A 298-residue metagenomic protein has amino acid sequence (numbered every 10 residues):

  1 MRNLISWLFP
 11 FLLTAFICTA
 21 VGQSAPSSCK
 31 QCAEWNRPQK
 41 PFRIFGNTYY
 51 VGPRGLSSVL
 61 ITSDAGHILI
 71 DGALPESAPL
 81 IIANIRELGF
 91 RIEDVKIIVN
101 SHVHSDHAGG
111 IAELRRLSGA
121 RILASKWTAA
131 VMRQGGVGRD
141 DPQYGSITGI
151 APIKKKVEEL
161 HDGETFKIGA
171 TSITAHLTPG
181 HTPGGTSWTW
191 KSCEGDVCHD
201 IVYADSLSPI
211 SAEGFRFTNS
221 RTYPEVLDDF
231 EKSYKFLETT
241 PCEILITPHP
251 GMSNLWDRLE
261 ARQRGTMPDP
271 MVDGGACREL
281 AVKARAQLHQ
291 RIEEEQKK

Functional and structural regions predicted by a protein language model:
M1-S6: Positively charged n-region of N-terminal signal peptides that target proteins for export
W7-T19: Bacterial N-terminal signal peptides
S24-K30, R37-P38, R43-F45, D94 (+4 more regions): Metallo-beta-lactamase
E34-L88, I92, S187-P209: Conserved beta-strand hairpin/beta-sheet module of binuclear metal-dependent hydrolase folds, prominently
N47, I61, D71, H102 (+6 more regions): Divalent metal-coordination and catalytic microenvironments
T48, E76-P79, R86-T165, G265 (+1 more regions): Active-site HxH/HxHxD metal-binding segment of metal-dependent hydrolases
H67, L74-E76, K156, T165-I168 (+3 more regions): Metallo-beta-lactamase
M271-K298: C-terminal regulatory/interaction regions
